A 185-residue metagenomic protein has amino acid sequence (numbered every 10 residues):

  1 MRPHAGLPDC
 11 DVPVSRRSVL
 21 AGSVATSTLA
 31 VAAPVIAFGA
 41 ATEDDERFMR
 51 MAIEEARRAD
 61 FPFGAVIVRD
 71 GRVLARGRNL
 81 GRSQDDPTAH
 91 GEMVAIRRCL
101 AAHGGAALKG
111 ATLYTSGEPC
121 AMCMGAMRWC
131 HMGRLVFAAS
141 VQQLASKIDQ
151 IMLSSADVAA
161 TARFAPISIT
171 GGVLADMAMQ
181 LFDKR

Functional and structural regions predicted by a protein language model:
R2-A59, P119, A126-R185: Zinc-dependent deaminase
G64-V68: Short beta-strand scaffold segments in enzyme catalytic cores
S83-V94: A short, polar/charged loop-to-alpha-helix boundary motif
A102: Phosphate-binding glycine-rich loop
G105-G117: Immediate flanking context of iron-sulfur cluster ligation sites
